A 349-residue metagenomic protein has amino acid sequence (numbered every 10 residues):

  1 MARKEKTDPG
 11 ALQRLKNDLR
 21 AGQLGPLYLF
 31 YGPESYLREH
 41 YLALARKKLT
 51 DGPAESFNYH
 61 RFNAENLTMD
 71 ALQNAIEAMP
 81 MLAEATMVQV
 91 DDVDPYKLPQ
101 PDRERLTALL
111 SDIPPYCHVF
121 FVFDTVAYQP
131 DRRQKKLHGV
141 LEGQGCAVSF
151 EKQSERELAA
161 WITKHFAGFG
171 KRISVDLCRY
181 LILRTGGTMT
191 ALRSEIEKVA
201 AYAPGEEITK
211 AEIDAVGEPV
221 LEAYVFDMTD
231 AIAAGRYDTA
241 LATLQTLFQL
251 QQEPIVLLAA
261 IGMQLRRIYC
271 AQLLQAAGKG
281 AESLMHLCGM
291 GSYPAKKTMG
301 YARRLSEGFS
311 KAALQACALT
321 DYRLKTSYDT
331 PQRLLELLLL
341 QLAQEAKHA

Functional and structural regions predicted by a protein language model:
M1-A349: Conserved beta/loop motifs at nucleotide-recognition and modification sites
